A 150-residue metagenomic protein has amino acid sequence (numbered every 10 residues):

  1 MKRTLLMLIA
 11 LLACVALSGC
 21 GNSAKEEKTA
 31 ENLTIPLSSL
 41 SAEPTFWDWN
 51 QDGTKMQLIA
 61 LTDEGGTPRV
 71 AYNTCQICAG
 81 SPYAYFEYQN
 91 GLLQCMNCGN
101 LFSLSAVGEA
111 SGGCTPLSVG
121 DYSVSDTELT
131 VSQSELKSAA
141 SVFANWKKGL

Functional and structural regions predicted by a protein language model:
M1-T4: Positively charged n-region of N-terminal signal peptides that target proteins for export
M7-C14: Core hydrophobic alpha-helical membrane-spanning segments
A13, P68, Y88-G91, V107: Residue-level signal for mature regions of secreted extracellular proteins and peptides
V15-G19: C-terminal motif of bacterial Sec signal peptides marking the signal peptidase cleavage site
A24-E87, V119-L150: N-terminal pre-ligand scaffold of iron-sulfur
K55-Q57, L93, L101: Short, solvent-exposed loop/turn motifs
S81-Q89, N100-E109: Iron-sulfur (Fe-S) cluster-binding segments and ferredoxin-like electron-carrier domains, especially [2Fe-2S]
Q89-C98, E109-G120: Short cysteine/histidine-rich metal-coordination sites, predominantly Zn2+-binding motifs
